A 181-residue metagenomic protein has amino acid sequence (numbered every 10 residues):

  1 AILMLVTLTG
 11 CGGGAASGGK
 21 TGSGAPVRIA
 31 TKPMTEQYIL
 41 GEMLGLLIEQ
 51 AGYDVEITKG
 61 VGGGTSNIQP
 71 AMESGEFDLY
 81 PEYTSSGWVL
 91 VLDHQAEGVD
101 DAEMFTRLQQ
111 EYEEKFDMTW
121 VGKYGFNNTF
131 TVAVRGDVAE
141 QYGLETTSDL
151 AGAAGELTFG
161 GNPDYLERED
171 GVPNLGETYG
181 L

Functional and structural regions predicted by a protein language model:
V6-G10: C-terminal motif of bacterial Sec signal peptides marking the signal peptidase cleavage site
G12-A15: Bacterial signal peptide processing site
G22-E36, L44, Y53-G60, G155-G161: Short, well-ordered beta-strand elements
K32-T35, G136-E140, G161-E167: Short coil/turn segments
T35, I57-P70, P163, L181: Short helix-initiation/N-cap motifs at beta->coil->alpha
L44-G52, T147-L181: Ligand-binding cleft/hinge of the Venus flytrap
G63-Q95, T106-L108: Pocket-flanking alpha-helical
A102-F159: A conserved helix-loop-strand patch within extracytoplasmic ligand-binding domains of the periplasmic binding
